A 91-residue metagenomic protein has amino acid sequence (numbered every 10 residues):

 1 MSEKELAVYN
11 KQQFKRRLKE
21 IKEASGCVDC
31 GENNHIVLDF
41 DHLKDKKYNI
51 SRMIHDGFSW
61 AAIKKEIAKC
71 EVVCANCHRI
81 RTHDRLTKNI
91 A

Functional and structural regions predicted by a protein language model:
M1-A91: Contiguous alpha-helical segments
